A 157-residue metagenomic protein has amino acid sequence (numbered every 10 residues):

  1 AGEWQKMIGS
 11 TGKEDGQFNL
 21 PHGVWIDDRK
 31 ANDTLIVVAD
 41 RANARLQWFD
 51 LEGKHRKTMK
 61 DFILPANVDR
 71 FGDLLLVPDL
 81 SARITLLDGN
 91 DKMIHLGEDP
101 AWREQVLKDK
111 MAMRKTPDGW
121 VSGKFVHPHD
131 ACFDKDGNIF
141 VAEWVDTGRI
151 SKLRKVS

Functional and structural regions predicted by a protein language model:
A1, I26, A39-A42, F49 (+2 more regions): Hydrophobic alpha-helical segments, especially N-terminal targeting/anchoring helices
A1-L20, H55-I63, K92-H127, V156: Gly/Pro-rich loop segments of beta-rich domains
K6, Q47, K57, T85 (+2 more regions): WD40 beta-propeller blade core
K13-L35, A44, D61-L74, L80 (+1 more regions): Beta-rich, blade/repeat-based domains predominating in secreted/periplasmic proteins but also intracellular
D33-V38, L74-V77, T85, N138-V141: Conserved beta-propeller blade signature
N43-R45, S81-R83, D146-G148: Loop/turn residues immediately N-terminal
F49-D50, L86-G89, E143, R154: Structural recognition of the beta-propeller blade-terminating site
K124-S157: Blade-level signature of beta-propeller repeat domains, shared across WD40, Kelch, NHL, RCC1 and BNR/Asp-box propellers
